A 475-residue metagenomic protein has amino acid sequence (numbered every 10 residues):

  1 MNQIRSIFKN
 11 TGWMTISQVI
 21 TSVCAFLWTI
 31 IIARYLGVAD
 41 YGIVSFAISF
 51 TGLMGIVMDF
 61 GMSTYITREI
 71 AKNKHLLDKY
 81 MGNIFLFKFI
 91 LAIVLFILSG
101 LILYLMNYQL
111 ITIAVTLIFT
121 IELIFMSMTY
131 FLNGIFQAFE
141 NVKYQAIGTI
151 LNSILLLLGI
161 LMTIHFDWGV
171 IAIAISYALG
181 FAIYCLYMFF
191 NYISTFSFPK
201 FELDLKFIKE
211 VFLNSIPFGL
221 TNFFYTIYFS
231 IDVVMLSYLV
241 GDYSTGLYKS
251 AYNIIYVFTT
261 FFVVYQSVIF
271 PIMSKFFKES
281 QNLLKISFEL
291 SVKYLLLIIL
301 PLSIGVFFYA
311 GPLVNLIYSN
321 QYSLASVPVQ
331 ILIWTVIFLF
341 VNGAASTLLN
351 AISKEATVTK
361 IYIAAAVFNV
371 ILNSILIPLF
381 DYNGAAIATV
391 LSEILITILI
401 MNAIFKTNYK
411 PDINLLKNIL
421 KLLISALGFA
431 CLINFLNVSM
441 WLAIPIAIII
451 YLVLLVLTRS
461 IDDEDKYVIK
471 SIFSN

Functional and structural regions predicted by a protein language model:
M1-C24, H75-D78, G82, L205-T221 (+2 more regions): N-terminal membrane topogenesis motif
M1-Q3, I7, K143, V170-A174 (+5 more regions): Interhelical loop/hinge segments that connect adjacent transmembrane helices in multipass membrane
Q3-S63, F96, G100, S153-L157 (+3 more regions): Signature of the first transmembrane helix
K9-A25, N152, S176-Y184, M188 (+5 more regions): Transmembrane helical elements of multi-pass membrane transporters/channels
L53, V57, F89, I93 (+9 more regions): Alpha-helical transmembrane segments of multi-pass membrane proteins
A71-F87, L247-I363: Specific pore-lining/lateral-gate transmembrane helices of multi-pass inner-membrane transport and insertion machines
I113, L117-T120, I147-S194, I363-N369 (+3 more regions): Hydrophobic alpha-helical transmembrane segments
A365-F368, N414-K466: Transmembrane alpha-helical segments of multi-pass transport proteins
